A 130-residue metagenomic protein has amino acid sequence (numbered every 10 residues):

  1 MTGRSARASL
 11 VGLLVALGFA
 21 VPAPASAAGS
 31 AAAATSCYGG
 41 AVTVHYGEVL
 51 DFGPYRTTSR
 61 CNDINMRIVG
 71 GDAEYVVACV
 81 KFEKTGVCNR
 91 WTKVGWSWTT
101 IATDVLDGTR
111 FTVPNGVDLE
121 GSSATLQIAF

Functional and structural regions predicted by a protein language model:
M1-V49: N-terminal prepro-regions of secreted/extracellular proteins
A28-F130: Post-signal peptide N-terminal regions of Sec-secreted extracellular proteins
